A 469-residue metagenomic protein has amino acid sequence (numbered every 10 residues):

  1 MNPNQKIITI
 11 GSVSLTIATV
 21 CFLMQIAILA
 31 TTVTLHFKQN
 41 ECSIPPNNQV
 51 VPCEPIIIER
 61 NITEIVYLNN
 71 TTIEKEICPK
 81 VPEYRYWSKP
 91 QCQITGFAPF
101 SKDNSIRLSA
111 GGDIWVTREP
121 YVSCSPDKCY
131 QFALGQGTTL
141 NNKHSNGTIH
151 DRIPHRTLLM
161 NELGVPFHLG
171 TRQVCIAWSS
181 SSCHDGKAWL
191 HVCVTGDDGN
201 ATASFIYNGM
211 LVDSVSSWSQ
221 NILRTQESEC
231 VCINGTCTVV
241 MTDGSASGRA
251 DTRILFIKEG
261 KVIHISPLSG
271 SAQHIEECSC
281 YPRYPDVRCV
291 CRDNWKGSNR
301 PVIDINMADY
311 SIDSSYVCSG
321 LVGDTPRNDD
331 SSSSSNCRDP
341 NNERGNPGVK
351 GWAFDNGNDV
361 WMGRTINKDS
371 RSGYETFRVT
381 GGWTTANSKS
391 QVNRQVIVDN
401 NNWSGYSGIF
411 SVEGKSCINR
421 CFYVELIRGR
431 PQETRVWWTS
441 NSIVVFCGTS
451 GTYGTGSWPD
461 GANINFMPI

Functional and structural regions predicted by a protein language model:
N4-H36: Single-pass membrane-anchoring alpha-helices
N61, N69-N70, N146, N200 (+1 more regions): N-linked glycosylation sites
E76, C289-C291: Extracellular cysteine-rich, disulfide-stabilized repeat modules
Y130, G135, G363-T385: Beta-rich globular "head" domains
Q136-G137, M241-S247: Short beta-strand-plus-loop segments that form exposed binding edges in beta-rich domains
L140-N161, A203-N208, D251-F256, K389-N400: Short, surface-exposed beta-strand/strand-loop-strand elements in extracellular ectodomains
T171-S181, H274-E276, D359, T365-N367 (+4 more regions): Extracellular jelly-roll beta-sandwich "head" domains, especially the C-terminal globular C1q domain
